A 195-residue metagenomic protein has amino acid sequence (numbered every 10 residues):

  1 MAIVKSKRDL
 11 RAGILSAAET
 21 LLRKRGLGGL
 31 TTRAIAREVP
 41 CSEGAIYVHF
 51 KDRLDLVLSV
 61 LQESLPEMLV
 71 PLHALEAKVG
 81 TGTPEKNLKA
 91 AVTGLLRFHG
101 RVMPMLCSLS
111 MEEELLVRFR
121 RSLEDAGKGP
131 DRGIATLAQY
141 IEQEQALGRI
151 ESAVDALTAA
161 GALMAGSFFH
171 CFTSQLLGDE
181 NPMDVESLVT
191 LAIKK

Functional and structural regions predicted by a protein language model:
M1-D9: N-terminal intrinsically disordered/low-complexity leader segments
A2, Q62-A91: Amphipathic alpha-helical linker/stalk segments
G13, A17, L21-D55, S59: Helix-turn-helix
A17-R25, E67, P71, L75 (+3 more regions): Solvent-exposed, amphipathic alpha-helical segments
L30, A153-V154: Helix-loop segment at the mouth of the active site in Rossmann-fold oxidoreductases, especially SDR/KR enzymes
A77, A90-G100, L106-L115, S187-K195: Helix-loop "lid/cap" segments that line or gate small-molecule binding pockets
K86, A90, R97, A135 (+3 more regions): C-terminal peripheral helix-coil segments that are non-catalytic and often amphipathic
K86, G100-S108, L116-L147, L157-G161: Amphipathic alpha-helical packing segments from all-alpha helical-bundle domains
